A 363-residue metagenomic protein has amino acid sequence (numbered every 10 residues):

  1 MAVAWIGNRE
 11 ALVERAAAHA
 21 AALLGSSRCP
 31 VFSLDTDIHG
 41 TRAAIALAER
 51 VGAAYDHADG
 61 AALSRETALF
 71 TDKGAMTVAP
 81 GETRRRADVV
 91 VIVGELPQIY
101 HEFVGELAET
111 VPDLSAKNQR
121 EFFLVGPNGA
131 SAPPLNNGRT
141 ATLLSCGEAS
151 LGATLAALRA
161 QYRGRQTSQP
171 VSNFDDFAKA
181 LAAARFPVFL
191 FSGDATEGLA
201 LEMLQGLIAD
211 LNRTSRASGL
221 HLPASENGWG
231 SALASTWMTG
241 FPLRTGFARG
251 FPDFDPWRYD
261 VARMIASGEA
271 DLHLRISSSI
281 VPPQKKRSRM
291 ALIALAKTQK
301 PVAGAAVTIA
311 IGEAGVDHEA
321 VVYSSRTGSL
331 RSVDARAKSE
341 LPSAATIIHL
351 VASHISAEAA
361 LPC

Functional and structural regions predicted by a protein language model:
M1-G7: N-terminal juxtadomain amphipathic helix that follows a signal peptide/anchor or precedes a small N-terminal auxiliary
N8-A11, S339: Short, surface-exposed alpha-helical recognition segments that flank or form part of ligand/macromolecule-binding
E10-R15, H19, G25-S26, P30-A44 (+4 more regions): Gly/Ser/Thr-rich loops at beta-strand to alpha-helix junctions that form or flank small-molecule/cofactor-binding
A21-A22, A209: Surface-exposed alpha-helical segments enriched in charged/polar residues
G25-R28, V51-A53, S288-R289: Short glycine/proline-enriched coil/turn segments at helix->beta-strand junctions
P30-R85, N212-F251: Anionic-ligand anchoring segments at beta-strand to alpha-helix junctions in alpha/beta enzyme folds, i.e., glycine
E66-R216, G246-C363: Non-catalytic alpha/beta scaffold blocks inside enzyme catalytic domains
